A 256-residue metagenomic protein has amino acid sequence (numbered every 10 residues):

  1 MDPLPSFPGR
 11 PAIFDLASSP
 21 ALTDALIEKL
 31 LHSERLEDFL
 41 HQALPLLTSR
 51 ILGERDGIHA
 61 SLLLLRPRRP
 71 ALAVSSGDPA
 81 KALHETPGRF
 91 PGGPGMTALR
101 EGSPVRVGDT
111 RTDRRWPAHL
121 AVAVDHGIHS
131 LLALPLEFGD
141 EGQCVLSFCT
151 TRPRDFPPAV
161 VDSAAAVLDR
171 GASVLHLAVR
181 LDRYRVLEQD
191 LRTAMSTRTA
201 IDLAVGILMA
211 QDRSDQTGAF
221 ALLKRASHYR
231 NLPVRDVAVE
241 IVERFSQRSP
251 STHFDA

Functional and structural regions predicted by a protein language model:
D2, F14-A73, H84, G92 (+2 more regions): Helix-loop-beta substructure at the N-terminus of cytosolic sensory domains that couple signal/ligand detection
P3-G9, D24, V161-A172: Allosteric cytosolic regulatory segments
F14, S18-L22, L31, R35 (+3 more regions): Signal-transducing alpha-helical linker
A71-A73, P79-P117, A121-V124, H129: Regulatory sensory and allosteric helical modules in signal-transduction proteins and certain transcription factors
S130-E137: Short hydrophobic beta-strand micro-motif common in sensory/regulatory domains
C144-D155, D169: Short beta-strand-to-loop transition segments that serve as allosteric relay/switch motifs in sensory/regulatory domains
R180-A256: Signal-transducing coiled-coil/dimerization helices and immediately adjacent hinge/linker segments that couple sensory
